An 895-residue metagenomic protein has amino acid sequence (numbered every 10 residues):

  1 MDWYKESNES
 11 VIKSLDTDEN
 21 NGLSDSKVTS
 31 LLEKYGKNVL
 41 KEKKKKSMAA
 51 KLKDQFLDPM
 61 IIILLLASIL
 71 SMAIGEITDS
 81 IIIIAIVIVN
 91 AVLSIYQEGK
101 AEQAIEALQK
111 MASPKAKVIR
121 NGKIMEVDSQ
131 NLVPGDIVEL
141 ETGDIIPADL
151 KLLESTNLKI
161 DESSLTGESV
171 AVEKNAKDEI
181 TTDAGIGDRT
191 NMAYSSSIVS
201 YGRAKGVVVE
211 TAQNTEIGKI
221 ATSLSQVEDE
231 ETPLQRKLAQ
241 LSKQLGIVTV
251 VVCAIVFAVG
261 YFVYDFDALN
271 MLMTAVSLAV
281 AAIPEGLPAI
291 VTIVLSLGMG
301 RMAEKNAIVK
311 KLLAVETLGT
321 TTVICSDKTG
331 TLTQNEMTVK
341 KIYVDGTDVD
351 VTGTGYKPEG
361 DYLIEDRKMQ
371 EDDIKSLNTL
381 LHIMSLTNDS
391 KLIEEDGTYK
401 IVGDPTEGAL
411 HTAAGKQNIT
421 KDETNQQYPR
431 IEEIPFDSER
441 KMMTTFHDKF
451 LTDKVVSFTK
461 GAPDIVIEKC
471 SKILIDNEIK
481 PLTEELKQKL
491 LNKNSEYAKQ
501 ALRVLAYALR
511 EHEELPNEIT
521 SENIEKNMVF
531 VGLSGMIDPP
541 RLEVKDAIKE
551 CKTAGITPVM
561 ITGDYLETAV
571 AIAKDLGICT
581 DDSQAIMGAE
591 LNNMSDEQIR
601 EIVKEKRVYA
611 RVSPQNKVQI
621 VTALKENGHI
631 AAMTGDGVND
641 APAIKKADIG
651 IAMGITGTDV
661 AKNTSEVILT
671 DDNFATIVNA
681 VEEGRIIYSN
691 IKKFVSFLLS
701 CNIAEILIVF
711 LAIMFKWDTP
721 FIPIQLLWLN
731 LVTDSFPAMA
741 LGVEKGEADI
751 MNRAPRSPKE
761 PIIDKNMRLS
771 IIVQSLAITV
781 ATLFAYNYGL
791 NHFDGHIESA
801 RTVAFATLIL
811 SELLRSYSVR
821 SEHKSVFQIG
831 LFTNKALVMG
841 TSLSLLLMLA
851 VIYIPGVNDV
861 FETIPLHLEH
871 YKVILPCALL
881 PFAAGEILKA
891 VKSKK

Functional and structural regions predicted by a protein language model:
M1-P755, E760-I763, L776, L790-N791 (+2 more regions): Conserved cytosolic headpiece of P-type ATPases
L380, S799-A800: Alpha-helical scaffolds flanking conserved acidic
T733, I778, T802-S816: Generic alpha-helical transmembrane segments
S770-A785: Alpha-helical transmembrane segments of multi-pass integral membrane proteins
Y786-I797: Long hydrophobic segments that form regular secondary structure
V819: A C-terminal functional module that forms or caps the active site or interfaces directly with catalytic machinery
